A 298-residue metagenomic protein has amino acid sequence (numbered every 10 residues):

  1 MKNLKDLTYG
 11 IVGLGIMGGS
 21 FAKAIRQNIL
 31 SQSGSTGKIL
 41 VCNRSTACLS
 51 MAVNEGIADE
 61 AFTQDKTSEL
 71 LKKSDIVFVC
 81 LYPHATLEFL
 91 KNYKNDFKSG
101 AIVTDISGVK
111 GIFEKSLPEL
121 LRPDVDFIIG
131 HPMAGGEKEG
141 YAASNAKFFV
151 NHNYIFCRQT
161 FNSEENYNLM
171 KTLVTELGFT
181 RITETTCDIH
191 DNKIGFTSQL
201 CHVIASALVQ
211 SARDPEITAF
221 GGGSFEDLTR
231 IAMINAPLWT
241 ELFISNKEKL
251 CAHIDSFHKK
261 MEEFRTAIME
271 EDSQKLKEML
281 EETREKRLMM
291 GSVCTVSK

Functional and structural regions predicted by a protein language model:
M1-L71: NAD(P)+-binding Rossmann beta1-loop-alpha1 motif at the extreme N-terminus of oxidoreductases
R44-S45, L81-Y82, I106: Short beta->alpha hinge that forms the Motif I/post-I loop of the SAM-binding pocket
S74: An anion/phosphate-binding loop that grips the pyrophosphate of nucleotide cofactors and donors
V77-F78, T104: N-terminal Rossmann-like NAD(P) cofactor-binding module of classical short-chain dehydrogenase/reductase
A85, F89-A142: Rossmann-like NAD(P)(H) cofactor-binding subdomain of soluble oxidoreductases
A146-I231: Internal alpha-helical scaffold of NAD(P)-dependent oxidoreductase catalytic cores
E216-K286: Interdomain hinge/lid region at the active-site interface of Rossmann-like NAD(P)-dependent oxidoreductases
